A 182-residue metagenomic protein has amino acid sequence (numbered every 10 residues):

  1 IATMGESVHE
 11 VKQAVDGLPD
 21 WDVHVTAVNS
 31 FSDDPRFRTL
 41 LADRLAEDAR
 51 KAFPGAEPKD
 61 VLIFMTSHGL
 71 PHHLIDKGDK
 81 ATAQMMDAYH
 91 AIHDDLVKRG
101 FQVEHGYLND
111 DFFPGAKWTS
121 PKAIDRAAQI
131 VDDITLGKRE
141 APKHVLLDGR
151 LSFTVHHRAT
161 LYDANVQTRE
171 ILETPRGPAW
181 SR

Functional and structural regions predicted by a protein language model:
I1-R182: Extended amphipathic ligand-handling, pore-lining, and cofactor/metal-binding catalytic surfaces
